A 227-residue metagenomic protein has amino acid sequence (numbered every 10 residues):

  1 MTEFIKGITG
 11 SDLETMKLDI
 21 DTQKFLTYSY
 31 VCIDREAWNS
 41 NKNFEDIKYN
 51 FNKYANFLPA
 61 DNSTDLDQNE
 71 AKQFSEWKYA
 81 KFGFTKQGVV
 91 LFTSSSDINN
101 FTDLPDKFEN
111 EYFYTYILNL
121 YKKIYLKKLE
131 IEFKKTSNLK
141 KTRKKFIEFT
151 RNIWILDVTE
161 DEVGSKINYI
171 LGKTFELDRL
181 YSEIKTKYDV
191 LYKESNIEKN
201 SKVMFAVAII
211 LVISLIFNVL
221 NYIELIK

Functional and structural regions predicted by a protein language model:
M1-K134: Extended alpha-helical interaction modules
F108-L225: Membrane-associated alpha-helical segments
